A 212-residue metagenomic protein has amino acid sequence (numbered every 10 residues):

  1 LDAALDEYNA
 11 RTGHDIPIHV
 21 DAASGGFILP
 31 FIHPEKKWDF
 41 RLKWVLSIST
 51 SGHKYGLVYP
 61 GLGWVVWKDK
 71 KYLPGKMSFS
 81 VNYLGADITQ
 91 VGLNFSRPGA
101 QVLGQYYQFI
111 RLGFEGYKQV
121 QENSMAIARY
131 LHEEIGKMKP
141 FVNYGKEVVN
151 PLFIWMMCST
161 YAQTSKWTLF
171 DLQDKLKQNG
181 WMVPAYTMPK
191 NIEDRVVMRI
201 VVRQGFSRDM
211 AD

Functional and structural regions predicted by a protein language model:
L1-M77, L84: Conserved PLP-enzyme active-site core in the AAT-like
A3, S24-I28, L103-Q108, F153: Contiguous, well-ordered alpha-helical segments that form the cores/surfaces of helical PPI scaffolds
D21, I48, Q105, S124 (+1 more regions): Hydrophobic, well-ordered secondary-structure elements that form the walls of internal hydrophobic environments
L29-P30, V45-S47, V102, S124 (+1 more regions): Mixed-charge, polar/low-complexity N-terminal
L42, V58-Y59, G99-Q101, V148-N150 (+1 more regions): A short, structural micro-pattern
V58, V91-Y107: PLP-dependent aminotransferase class I/II
Y72, M77-F95, F109-D212: Conserved C-terminal alpha-helix-loop-beta "cap" of PLP-dependent enzymes that closes/shapes the active-site mouth
